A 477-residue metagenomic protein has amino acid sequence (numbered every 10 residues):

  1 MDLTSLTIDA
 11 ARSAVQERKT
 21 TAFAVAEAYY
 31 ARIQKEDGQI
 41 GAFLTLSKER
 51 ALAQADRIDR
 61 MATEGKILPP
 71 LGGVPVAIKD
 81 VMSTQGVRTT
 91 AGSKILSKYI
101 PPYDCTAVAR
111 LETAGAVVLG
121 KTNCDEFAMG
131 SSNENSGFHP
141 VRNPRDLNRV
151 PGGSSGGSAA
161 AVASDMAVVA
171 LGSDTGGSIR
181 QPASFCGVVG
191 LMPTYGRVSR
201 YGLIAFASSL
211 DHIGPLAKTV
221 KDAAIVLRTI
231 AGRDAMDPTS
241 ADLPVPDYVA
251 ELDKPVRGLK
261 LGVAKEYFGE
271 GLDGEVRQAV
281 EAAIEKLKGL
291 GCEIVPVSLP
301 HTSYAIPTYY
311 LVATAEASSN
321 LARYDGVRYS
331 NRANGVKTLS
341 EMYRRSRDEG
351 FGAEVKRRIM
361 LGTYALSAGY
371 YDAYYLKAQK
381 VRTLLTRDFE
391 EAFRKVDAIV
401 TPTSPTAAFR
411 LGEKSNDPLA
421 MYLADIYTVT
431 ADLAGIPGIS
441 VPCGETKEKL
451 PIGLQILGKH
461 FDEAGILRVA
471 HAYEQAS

Functional and structural regions predicted by a protein language model:
M1-L52, G289-G291, Y364: An N-terminal boundary/leader segment
A10-S13, H301-T302, D325-L433: Serine-dependent amide/ester hydrolase catalytic core
V25-Y29, T308-Y309, V355-T363: Short alpha-helical scaffolding segments that buttress acidic/His motifs in well-ordered protein cores
Y29, A51, D104, A223 (+5 more regions): Residue-level signal for inorganic ion chemistry
K35, T113, S164-A170, T175-G271 (+5 more regions): Structural helix-boundary/capping segments
G41, D237-V245, G258-K260, A264-E266 (+4 more regions): Flexible, acidic loop-helix segments that line cofactor/substrate-binding pockets
L71-I213, E266, T314-A315, T401-L419: Short glycine/serine-rich loop/turn segments
